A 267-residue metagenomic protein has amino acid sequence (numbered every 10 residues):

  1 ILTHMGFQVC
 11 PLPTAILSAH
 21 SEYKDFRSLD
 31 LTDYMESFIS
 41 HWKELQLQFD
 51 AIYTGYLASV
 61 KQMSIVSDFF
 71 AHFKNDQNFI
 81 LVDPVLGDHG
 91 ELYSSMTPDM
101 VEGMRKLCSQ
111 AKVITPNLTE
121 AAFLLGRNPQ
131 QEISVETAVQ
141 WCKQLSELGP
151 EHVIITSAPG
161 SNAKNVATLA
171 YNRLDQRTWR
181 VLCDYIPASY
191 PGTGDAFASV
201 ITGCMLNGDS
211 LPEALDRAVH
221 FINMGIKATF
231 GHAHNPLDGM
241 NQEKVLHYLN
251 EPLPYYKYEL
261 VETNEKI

Functional and structural regions predicted by a protein language model:
I1-A51, Y56: Substrate-binding N-lobe of the ribokinase-like
C10-T14, F79-P84, C108-T119: Non-cysteine beta-strand/loop elements that form the S-adenosyl-L-methionine
T32-E36, L57-A71, T97-P98: Glycine-rich anion/phosphate-binding loops
F73-I80, H89, L148-E151: A short helix->loop->beta-strand "cap" motif at the edges of active sites that frequently abuts
S95-T178, A188: Conserved phosphate/ATP/ADP-binding segment of small-molecule kinases
A122-F123, S189-L211, L215: Short, small-residue alpha-helix embedded
P129-T137, L206-R217: Short, charged, surface-exposed loops that flank catalytic or proteolytic processing sites
P212-I267: Charged C-terminal helix
